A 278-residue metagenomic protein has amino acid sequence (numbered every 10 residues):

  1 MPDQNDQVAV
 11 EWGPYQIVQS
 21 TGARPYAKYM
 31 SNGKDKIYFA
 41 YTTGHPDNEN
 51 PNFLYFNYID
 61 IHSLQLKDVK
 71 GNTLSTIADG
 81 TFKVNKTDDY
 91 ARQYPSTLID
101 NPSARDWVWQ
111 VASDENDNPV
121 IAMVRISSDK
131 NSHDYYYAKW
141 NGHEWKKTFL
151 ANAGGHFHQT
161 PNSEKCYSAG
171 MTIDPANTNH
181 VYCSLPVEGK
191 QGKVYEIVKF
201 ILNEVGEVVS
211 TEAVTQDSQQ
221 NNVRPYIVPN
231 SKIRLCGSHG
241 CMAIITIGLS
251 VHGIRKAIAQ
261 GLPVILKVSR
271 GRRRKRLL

Functional and structural regions predicted by a protein language model:
M1-L278: Extracellular, repeat-based ectodomains that mediate carbohydrate processing or recognition
